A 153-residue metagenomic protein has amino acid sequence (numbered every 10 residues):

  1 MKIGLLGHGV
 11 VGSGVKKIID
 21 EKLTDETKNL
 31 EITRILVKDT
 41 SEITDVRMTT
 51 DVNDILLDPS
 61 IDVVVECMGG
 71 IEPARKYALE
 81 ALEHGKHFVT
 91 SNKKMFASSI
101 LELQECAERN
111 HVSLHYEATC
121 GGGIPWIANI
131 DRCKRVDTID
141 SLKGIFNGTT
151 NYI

Functional and structural regions predicted by a protein language model:
K2, H87, S113: Residue-level detector of anion-binding/catalytic polar loops
K2-K17: Glycine-rich adenosine-cofactor-binding loop
E21-T44: NAD(P)-binding Rossmann-fold cofactor-contacting core
M48-T49, E66, V89-S91, L114-E117 (+1 more regions): General beta-strand structural signal in soluble alpha/beta enzymes
T50-S91: Rossmann-fold NAD(P) dinucleotide-binding segment
R75-E80, K93-D131: Rossmann-fold NAD(P)-binding glycine/threonine-rich loop
R132-I153: Conserved anion/nucleotide-ligand pocket segment
